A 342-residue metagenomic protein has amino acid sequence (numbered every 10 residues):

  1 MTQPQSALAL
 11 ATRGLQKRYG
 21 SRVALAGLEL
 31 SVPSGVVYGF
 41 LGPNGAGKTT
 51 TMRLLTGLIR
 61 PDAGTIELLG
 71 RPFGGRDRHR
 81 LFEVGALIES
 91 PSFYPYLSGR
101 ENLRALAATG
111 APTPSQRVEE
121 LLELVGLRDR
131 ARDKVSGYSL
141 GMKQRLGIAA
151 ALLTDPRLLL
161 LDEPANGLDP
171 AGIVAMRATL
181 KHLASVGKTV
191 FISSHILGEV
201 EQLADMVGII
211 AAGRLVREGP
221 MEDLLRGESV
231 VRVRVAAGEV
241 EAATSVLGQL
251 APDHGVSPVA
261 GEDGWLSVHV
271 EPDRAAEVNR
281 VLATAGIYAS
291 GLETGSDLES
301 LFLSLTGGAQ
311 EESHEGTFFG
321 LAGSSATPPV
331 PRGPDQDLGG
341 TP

Functional and structural regions predicted by a protein language model:
M1-S6: Pre-NBD coupling/linker segments of ABC/ABC-like ATPases
A7-T12, K17-A211, R217: ABC transporter nucleotide-binding domains
S98, P220, E239, R274 (+1 more regions): Short loop/turn segments at beta->alpha junctions
A107, L225-E228, L305-T306: Short, flexible helix/strand-to-coil boundary loops that buttress conserved ligand/catalytic motifs in alpha/beta
A108-A111, D205, P252, G307-E311: Non-catalytic alpha-helical coupling and interface elements of nucleotide-dependent molecular machines and regulators
R177-H269: ABC transporter nucleotide-binding domain
V270-P342: C-terminal coupling/interaction segments
